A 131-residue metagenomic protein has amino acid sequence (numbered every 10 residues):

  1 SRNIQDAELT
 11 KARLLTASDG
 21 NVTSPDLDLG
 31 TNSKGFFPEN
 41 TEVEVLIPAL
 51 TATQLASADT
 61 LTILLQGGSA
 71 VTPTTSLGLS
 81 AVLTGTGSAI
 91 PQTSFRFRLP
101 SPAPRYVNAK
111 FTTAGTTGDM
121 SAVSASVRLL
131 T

Functional and structural regions predicted by a protein language model:
S1-T131: Surface-exposed, low-hydrophobicity beta-strand/loop segments enriched in small/polar/acidic residues
